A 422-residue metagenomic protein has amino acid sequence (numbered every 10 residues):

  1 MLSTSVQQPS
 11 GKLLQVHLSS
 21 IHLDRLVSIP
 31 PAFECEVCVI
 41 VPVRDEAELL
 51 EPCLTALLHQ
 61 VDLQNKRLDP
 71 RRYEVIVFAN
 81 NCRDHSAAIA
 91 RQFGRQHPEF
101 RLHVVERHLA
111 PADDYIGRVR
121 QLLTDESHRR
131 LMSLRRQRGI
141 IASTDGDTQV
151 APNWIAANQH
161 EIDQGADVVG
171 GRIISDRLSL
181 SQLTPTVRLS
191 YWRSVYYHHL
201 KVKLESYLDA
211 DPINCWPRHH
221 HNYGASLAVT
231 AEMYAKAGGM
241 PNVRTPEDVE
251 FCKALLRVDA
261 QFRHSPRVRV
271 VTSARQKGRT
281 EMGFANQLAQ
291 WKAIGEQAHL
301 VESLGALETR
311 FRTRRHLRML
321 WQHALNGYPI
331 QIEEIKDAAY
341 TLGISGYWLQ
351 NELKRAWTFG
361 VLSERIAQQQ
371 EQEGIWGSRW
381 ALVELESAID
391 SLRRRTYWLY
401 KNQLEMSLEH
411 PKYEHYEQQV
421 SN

Functional and structural regions predicted by a protein language model:
M1-R72: N-proximal low-complexity "stem/linker" segments adjacent to membrane-targeting elements
A56-A112: Acidic donor-binding segment of Leloir-type glycosyltransferases
H85, Q137-E161: Acidic donor-binding/catalytic loop of UDP-sugar-dependent glycosyltransferases, especially processive GT2
N153-W192: Conserved donor NDP-sugar-binding/catalytic core segment of glycosyltransferases
E205-L227: A recurrent flexible, glycine/aromatic-enriched loop bordering the glycosyltransferase active site that acts as
T245-F251, S265: Acidic donor-binding loop at a coil-to-helix junction in glycosyltransferase catalytic cores that engages
D259, P266-M282: Active-site donor/metal-binding and catalytic loop motifs of nucleotide-sugar-dependent glycosylation enzymes
K292-N422: Terminal low-complexity segments of carbohydrate-biosynthetic enzymes
